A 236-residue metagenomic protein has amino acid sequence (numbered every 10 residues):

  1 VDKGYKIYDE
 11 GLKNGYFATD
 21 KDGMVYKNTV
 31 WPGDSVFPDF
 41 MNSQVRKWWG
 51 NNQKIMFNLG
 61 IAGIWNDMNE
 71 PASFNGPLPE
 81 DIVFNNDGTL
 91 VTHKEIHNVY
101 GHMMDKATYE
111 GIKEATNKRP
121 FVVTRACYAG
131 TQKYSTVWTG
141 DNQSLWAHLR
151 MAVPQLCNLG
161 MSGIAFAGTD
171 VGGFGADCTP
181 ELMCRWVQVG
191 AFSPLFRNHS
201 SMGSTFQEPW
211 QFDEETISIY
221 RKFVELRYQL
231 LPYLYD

Functional and structural regions predicted by a protein language model:
V1-D236: Catalytic-domain carbohydrate-binding cleft regions of carbohydrate-active enzymes
